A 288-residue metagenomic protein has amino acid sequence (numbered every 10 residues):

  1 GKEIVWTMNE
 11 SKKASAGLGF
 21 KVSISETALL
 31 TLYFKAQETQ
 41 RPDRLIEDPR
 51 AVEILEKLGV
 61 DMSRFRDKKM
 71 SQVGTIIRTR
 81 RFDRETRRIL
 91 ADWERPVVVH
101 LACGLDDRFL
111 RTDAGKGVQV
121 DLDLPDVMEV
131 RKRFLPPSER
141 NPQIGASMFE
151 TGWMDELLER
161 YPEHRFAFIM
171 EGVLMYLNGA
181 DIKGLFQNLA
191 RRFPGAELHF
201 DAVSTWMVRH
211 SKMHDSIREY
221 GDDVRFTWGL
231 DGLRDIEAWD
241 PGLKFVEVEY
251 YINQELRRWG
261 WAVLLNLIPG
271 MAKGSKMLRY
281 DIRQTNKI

Functional and structural regions predicted by a protein language model:
V5-V99, C103-A146, T151, E156-L158: Rossmann-like AdoMet
F149, M175, V203-V208: Short "lid" loop at the C-terminus of a central beta-strand within the Rossmann-like core of SAM-dependent
F168-I169: A conserved beta-strand element that flanks and buttresses the S-adenosyl-L-methionine
Y176-N188: A short, conserved alpha-helix within the catalytic core of class I
R192-T205: Conserved beta-strand signature within the Rossmann-like core of class I S-adenosyl-L-methionine
V208-V224: Short, glycine-/aromatic-enriched active-site segment of Class I SAM-dependent methyltransferases
V224-Y250: Short alpha-helix
R258-I288: Core SAM-dependent methyltransferase catalytic element
